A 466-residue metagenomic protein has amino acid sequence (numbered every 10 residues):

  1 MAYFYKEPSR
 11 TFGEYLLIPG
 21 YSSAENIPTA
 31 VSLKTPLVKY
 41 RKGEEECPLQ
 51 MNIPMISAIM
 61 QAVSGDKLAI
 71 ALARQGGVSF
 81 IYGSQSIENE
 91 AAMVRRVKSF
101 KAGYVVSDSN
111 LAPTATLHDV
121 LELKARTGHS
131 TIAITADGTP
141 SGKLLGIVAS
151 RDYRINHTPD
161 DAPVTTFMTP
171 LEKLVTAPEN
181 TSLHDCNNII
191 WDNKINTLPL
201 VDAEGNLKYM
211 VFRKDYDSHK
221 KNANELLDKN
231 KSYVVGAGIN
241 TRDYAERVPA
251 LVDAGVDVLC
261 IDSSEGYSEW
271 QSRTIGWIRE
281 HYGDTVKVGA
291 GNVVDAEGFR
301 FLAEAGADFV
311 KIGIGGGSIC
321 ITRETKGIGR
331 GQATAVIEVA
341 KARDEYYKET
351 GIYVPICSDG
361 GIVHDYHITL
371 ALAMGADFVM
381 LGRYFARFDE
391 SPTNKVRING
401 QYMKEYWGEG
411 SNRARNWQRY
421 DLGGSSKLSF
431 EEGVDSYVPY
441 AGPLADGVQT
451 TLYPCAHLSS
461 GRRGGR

Functional and structural regions predicted by a protein language model:
M1-R126, K143, N206, Y406-W407 (+1 more regions): N-terminal capping/small domains of soluble enzymes
M1-Y21, S109-L111, A177-P178, H184-N188 (+3 more regions): Alpha/beta catalytic cores of nucleotide-metabolism and tRNA/nucleoside-modifying enzymes
T29-M51, A58-M60, N89-H129, I134-D137 (+5 more regions): Bateman/CBS regulatory modules and CBS-like beta-alpha motifs in cytosolic regions of diverse proteins
P48-S57, G103-D108, D228-G238, R279-V294 (+2 more regions): Short beta-strand/loop segments at the ligand-binding rim of alpha/beta enzyme cores
K67-I70, E246-L251, V288, V294-I312 (+1 more regions): Catalytic cores of alpha/beta
R74-N89, V256-S268, D308-K326, I362-K395: Glycine-rich phosphate-binding active-site loops on the catalytic face of alpha/beta enzymes
F80-Q85, N110-L111, T131-A133, T176-A177 (+6 more regions): Catalytic beta/alpha-barrel core
S86-R95, N156-H157, D161, N206-L226 (+5 more regions): Active-site-adjacent beta->alpha loops and helix N-cap segments on the catalytic face of soluble alpha/beta enzymes
